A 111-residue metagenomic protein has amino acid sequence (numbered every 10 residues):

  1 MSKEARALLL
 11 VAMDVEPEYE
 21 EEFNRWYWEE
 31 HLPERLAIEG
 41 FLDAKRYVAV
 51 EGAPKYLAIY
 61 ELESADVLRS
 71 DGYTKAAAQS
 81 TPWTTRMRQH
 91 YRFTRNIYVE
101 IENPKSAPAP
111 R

Functional and structural regions predicted by a protein language model:
M1-R111: Macromolecular interaction modules
